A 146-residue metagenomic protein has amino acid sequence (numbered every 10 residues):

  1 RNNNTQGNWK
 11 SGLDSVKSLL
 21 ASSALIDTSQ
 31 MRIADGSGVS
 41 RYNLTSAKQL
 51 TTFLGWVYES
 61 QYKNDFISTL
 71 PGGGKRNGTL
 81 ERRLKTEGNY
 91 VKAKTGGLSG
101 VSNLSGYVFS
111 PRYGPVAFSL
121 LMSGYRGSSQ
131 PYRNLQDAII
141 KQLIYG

Functional and structural regions predicted by a protein language model:
R1-N64: A small/polar active-site loop signature that marks catalytic segments
S18, G73-R83: Short, mixed-charge aromatic SLiMs
T28-S29, G114-A117: Loop/turn elements at helix/coil->beta-strand transitions in domains of secreted/extracellular proteins
A34-G36, T69-L70, T95, L120-G124: Active-site-proximal beta-strand/loop segments in catalytic clefts of secreted hydrolases
V39-R41, N77-T79, R126-S128: Flexible loop/turn segments at secondary-structure boundaries
K63-N77, A138: Active/binding-pocket-proximal capping segment
E81-R112, L121: Short, Gly/Ser/Thr-enriched beta-strand-loop segments that form substrate-interacting elements of hydrolase/peptidase
A117-Y145: C-terminal transmembrane beta-barrel domains of outer membrane proteins
